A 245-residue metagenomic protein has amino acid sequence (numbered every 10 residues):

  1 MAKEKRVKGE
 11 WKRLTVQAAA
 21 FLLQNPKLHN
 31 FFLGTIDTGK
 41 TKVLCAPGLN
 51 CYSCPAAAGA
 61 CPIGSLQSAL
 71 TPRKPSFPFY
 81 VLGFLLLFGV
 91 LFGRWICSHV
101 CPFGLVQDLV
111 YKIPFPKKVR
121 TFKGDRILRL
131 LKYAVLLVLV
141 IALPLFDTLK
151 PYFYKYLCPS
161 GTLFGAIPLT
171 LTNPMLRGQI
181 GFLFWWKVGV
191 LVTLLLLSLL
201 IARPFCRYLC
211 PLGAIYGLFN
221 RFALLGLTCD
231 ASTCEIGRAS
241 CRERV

Functional and structural regions predicted by a protein language model:
M1-R244: Non-ligating segments of multi-cofactor redox enzymes
